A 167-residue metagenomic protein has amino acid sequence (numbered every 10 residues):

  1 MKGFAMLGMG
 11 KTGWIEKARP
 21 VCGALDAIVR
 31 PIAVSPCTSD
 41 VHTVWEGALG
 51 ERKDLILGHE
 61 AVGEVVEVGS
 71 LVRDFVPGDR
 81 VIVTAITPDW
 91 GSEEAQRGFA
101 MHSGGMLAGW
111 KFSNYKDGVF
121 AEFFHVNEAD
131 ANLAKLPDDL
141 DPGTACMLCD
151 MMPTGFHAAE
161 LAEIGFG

Functional and structural regions predicted by a protein language model:
M1-F4: Short structural boundary motif marking the start of a folded domain
L7, A18-R19, R52-G58, F112-D117 (+1 more regions): Short Gly/Pro-enriched turn/cap motifs at secondary-structure boundaries
G10-I15, T38-S39: Short N-terminal binding/cap micro-motifs at the start of the first secondary-structure element
P20-V34, W45-Q96, P137-L140: Glycine-rich beta-strand-centered segment in the early N-terminal region that forms part of a ligand/cofactor-binding
S39, I82-I86, D150: Glycine-rich phosphate/pyrophosphate-binding beta-alpha loops
S39-W45: Cytochrome P450 core scaffold surrounding the K-helix E-X-X-R motif and the conserved "meander" helix-loop region
H42, H59, H157: Histidine-centered active-site/metal-ligand motif
D89-G167: NAD(P)H dinucleotide-binding glycine-rich loop of Rossmann-like/cofactor-binding domains, especially the beta1-alpha1
